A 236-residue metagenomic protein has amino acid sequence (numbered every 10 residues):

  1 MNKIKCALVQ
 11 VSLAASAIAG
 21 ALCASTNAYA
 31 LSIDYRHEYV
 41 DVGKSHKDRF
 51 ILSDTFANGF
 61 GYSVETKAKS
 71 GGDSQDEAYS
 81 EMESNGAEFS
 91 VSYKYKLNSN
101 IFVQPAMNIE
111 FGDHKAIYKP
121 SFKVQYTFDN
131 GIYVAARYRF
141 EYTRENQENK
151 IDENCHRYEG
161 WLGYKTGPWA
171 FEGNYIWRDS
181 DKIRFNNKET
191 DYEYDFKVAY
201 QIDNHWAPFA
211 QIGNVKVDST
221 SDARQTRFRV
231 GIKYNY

Functional and structural regions predicted by a protein language model:
M1-S32: Cleavable N-terminal export/targeting peptides
A24-D76: Short glycine/proline- and aromatic-enriched beta-strand/turn motifs that initiate or cap beta-hairpins
L31-I33, N58-V64, K96-P105, N130-A136 (+2 more regions): Repeated loop/turn-to-beta-strand initiation elements of outer-membrane beta-barrel proteins
H37-D41, T66-G72, Y95, M107-D113 (+5 more regions): Transmembrane beta-strands of outer-membrane beta-barrel pores
K44-L52, E83-F89, A116-P120, D152-Y158 (+2 more regions): Residues that define the transmembrane beta-barrel architecture of outer-membrane proteins
A116-K182: Detector for outer-membrane/organellar transmembrane beta-barrel domains, recognizing the amphipathic beta-strand
Y164-T166, Y200, A223-Y236: Outer-membrane beta-barrel "beta-signal"
A170-G213, S221: Outer membrane beta-barrel transmembrane domains
